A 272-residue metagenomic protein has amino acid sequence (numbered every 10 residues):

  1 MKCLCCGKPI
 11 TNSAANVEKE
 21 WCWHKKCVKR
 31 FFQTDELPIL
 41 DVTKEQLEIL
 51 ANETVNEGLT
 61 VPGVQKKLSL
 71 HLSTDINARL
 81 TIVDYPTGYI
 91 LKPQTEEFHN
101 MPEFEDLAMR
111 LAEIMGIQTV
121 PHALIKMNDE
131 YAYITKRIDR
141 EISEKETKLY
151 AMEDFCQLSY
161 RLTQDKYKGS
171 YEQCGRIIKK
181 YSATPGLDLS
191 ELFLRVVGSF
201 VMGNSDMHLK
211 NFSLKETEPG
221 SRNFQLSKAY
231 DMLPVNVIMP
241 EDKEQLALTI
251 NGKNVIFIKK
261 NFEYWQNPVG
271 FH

Functional and structural regions predicted by a protein language model:
M1-E45, G220-F224: Regulatory N- and C-terminal appendages and interdomain linkers associated with kinase/kinase-like NTP transferase
C5, A132-N204: A contiguous, well-structured "functional interface" segment within a domain
A14, A123-L124, S213: Short loop/turn and capping residues at structural boundaries
D35-L40, G63, S69-H71, C174-D188: A short, terminal or domain-edge coil/loop segment
K44-K166: Conserved ATP-binding subdomain of kinase catalytic cores across diverse folds
E96-I114, S170-V237: Conserved kinase catalytic-core segment
G116-I117, S182, G270-H272: Glycine-centered loop/turn motif at secondary-structure junctions
D154, L158-C174, E216-H272: Catalytic-core segments of enzymes that bind and process phosphorylated/nucleotide-bearing substrates
